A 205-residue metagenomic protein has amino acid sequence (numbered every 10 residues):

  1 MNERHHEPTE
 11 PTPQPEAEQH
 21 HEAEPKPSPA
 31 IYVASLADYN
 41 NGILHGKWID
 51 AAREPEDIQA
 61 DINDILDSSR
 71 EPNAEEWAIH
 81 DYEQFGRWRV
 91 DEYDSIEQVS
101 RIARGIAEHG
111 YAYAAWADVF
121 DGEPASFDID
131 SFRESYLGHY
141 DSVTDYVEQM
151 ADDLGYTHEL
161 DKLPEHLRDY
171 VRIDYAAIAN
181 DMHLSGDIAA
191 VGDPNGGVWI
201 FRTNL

Functional and structural regions predicted by a protein language model:
N2-S68: N-terminal ordered "arm"
E3, E148-L205: Acidic, proline/glycine-rich low-complexity IDRs
S28-A34, G46-D50, E76-H80, D187-G192 (+1 more regions): Ordered hydrophobic segments in well-structured contexts
V33-D38, D145-A151: Short, compositionally biased low-complexity segments
D38-I43, F85-R89, V198-I200: Short, surface-exposed beta-strand/loop "edge" segments at domain boundaries and coil↔beta transitions
P55-S126: Structured domain cores in non-transmembrane regions
D128-Q149: Hydrophobic, aromatic-enriched interface-forming segments
